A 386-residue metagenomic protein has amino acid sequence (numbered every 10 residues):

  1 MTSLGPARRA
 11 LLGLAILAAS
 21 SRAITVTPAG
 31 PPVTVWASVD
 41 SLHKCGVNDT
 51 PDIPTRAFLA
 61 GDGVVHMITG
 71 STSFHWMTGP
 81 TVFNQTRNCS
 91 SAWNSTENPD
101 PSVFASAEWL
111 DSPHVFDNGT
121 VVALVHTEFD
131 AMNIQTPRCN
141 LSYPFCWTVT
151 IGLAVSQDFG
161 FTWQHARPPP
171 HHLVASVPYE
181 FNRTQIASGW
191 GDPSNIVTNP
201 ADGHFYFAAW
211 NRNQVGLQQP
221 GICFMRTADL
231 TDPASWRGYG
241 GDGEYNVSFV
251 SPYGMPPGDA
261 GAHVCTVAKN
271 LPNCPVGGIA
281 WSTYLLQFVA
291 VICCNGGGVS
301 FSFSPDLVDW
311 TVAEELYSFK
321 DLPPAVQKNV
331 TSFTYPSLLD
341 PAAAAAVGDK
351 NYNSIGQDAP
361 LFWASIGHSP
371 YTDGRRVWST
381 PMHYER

Functional and structural regions predicted by a protein language model:
M1-P6: N-terminal secretory signal peptides that target proteins for export/translocation
R8-A23: Cleavable N-terminal signal peptides of Sec/SRP-targeted secreted and luminal proteins
A23-S106, H114-R183, P200-P272, S282-K328 (+1 more regions): Beta-rich carbohydrate-recognition and catalytic domains
I53, A107-W109, W190-P193, N273-P275 (+2 more regions): Beta-rich catalytic cores
A57, P113, S194-I196, G277-I279 (+1 more regions): Hydrophobic core register within WD40 beta-propeller blades
F181-T184, T331-S337: Short, charged/polar low-complexity linear motifs in solvent-exposed/disordered segments
A187: Substrate-binding groove/exosite segments of carbohydrate-active enzymes
